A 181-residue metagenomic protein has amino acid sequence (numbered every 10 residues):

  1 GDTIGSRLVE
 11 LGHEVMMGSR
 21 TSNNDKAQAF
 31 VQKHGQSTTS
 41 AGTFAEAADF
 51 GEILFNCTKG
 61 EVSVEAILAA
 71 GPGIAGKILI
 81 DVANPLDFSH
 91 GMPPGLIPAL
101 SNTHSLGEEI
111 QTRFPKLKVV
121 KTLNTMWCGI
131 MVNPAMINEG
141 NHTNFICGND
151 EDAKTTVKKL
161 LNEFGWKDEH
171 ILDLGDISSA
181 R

Functional and structural regions predicted by a protein language model:
G1-K33: NAD(P)+-binding Rossmann beta1-loop-alpha1 motif at the extreme N-terminus of oxidoreductases
E10-H13, Q32, Q36, I53 (+2 more regions): Generic secondary-structure signature for well-ordered alpha-helical cores
E14, T38-S40, I78, K118 (+1 more regions): Conserved beta-strand segments of alpha/beta enzyme cores
S22, K26, G42, S105 (+2 more regions): Internal alpha-helical scaffold of NAD(P)-dependent oxidoreductase catalytic cores
G35-M92: Rossmann-like NAD(P)-binding element
V62, N84-L86, M126-W127, D150 (+1 more regions): Glycine-rich beta-alpha junction loops
I78, V82-M136: Rossmann-fold NAD(P)-binding glycine/threonine-rich loop
